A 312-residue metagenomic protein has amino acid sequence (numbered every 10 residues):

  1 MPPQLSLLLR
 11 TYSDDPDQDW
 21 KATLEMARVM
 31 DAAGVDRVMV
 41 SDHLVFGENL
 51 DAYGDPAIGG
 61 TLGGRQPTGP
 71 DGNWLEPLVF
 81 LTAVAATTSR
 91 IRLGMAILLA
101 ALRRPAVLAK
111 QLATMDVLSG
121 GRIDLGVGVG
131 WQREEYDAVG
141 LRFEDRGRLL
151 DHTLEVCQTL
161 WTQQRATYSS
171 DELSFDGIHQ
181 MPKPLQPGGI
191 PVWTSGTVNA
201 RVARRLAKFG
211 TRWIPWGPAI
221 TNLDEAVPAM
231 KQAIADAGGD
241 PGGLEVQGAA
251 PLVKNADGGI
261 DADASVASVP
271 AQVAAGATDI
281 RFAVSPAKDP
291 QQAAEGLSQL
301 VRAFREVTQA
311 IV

Functional and structural regions predicted by a protein language model:
M1-V312: Active-site-adjacent structural elements that line small-molecule/cofactor binding pockets in enzymes
